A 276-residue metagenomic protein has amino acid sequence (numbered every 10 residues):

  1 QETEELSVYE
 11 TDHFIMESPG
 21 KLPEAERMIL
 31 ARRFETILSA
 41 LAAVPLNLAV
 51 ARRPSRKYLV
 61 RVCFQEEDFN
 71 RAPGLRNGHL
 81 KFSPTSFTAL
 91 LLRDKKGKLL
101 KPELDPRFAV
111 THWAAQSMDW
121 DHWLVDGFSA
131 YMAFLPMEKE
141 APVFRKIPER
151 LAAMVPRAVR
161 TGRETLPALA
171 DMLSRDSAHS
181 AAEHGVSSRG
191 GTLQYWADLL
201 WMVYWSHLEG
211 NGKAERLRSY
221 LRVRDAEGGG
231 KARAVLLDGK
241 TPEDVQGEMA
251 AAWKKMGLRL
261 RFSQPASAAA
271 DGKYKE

Functional and structural regions predicted by a protein language model:
T3-H122, P136-E138, A226-L237: Juxtacatalytic substrate-recognition/specificity segment
A72-G97, D119-Y274: Acidic/His/Gly-enriched intrinsically disordered linker/tail segments that often contain short helix/coil "MoRF-like"
